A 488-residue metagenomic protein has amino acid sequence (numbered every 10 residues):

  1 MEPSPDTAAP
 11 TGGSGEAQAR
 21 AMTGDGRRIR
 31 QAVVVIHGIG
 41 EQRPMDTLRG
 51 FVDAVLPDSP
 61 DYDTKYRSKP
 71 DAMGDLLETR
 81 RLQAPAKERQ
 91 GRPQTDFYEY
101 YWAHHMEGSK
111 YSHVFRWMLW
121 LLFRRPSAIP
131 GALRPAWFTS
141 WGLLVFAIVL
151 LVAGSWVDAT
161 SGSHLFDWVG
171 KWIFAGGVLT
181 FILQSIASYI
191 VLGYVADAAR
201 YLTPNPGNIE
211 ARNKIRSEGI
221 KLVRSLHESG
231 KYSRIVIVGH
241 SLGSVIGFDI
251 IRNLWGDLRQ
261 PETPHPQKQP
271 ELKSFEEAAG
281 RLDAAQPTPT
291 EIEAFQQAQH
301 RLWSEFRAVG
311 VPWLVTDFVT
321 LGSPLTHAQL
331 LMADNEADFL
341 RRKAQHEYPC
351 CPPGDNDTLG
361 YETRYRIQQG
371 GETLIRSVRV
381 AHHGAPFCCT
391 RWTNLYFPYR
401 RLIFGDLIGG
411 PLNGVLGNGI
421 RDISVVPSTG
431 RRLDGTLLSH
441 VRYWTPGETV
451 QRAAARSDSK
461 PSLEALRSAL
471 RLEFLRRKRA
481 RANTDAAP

Functional and structural regions predicted by a protein language model:
M1-R27, S274: N-terminal soluble segments of membrane proteins
R27-S68, R200-Q368, W392: Serine-dependent carboxylesterase/thioesterase catalytic core of lipase-like alpha/beta-hydrolase/SGNH enzymes
E41, R92-G142, G154-W156, G162-K231: Active-site catalytic motif of lipid deacylating hydrolases and related acyltransferases
K65-P93: Charge-rich, amphipathic alpha-helical segments
R80-R89, Y111, L242-F248: AAA+ P-loop NTPase catalytic core and its hallmark functional loops
H104, L321-S323, A487-P488: Long cytosolic C-terminal regulatory regions of eukaryotic multi-pass membrane proteins
L330-F339, R376-P488: C-terminal catalytic-base region of ester-bond hydrolases, centering on the histidine of the charge-relay
E362-G371, R376-V380: Low-complexity, serine/threonine/proline-enriched polar segments
